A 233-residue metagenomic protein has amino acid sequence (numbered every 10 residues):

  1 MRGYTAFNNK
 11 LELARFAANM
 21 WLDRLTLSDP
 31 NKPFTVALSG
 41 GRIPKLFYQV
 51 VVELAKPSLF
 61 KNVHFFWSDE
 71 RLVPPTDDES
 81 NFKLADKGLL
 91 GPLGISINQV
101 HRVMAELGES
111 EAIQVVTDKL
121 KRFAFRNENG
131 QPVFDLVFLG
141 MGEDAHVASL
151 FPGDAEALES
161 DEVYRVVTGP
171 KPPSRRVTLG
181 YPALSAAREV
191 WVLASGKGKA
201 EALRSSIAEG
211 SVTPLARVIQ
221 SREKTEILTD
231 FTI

Functional and structural regions predicted by a protein language model:
M1, F60-F138: Ligand-binding beta-strand-loop-alpha-helix segment within the catalytic cores of soluble metabolic enzymes
M1-V36: N-terminal glycine-/serine-/threonine-rich phosphate-binding loop
L27-E53: Glycine-rich N-terminal segment of FAD-binding domains in flavoprotein oxidoreductases, spanning the beta-loop-helix
L38-I43, L139-E143, S195: Glycine-rich beta-strand-to-loop/alpha-helix junction loops that act as flexible
Q49-F60, P152-S160: A glycine- and small-aliphatic-rich helix-loop capping segment at beta-alpha/alpha-beta transitions that lines
I113-Q114, V147-G153, A202-S206: A short secondary-structure junction signal
L136-P182: Class I SAM-dependent methyltransferase SAM-binding "motif I" and its flanking Rossmann-like core
A186-I233: ATP/nucleoside-binding phosphotransfer catalytic cores, i.e., glycine-rich phosphate-binding loops
